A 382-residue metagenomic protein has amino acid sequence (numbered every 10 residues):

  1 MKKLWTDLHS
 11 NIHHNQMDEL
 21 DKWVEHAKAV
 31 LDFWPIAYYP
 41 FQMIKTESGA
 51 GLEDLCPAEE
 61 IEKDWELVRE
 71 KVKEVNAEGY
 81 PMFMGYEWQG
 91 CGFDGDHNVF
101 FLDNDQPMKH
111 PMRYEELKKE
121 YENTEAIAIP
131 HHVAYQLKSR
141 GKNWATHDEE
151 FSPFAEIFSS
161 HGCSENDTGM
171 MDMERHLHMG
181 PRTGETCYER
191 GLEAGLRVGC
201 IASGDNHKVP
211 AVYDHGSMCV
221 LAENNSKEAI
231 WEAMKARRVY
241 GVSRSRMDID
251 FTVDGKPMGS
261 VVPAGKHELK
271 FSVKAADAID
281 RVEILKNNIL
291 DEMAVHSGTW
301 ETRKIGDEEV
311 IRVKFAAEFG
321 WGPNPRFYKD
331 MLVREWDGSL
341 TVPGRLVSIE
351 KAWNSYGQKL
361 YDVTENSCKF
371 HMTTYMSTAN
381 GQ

Functional and structural regions predicted by a protein language model:
M1-Q382: Extended, charged catalytic domains and RNA/DNA-binding interfaces, predominantly in divalent-metal-using enzymes
